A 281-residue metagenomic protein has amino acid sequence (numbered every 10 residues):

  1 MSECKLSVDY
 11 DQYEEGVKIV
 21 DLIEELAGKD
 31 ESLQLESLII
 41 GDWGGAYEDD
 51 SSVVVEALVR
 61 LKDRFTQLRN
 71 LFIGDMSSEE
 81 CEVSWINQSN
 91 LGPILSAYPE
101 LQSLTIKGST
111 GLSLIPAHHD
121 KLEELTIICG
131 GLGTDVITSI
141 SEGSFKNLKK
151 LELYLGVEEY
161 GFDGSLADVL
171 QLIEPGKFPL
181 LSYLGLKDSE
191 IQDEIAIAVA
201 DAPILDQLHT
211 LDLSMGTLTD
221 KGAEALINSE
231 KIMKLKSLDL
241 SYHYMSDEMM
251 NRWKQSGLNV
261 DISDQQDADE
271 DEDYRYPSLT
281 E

Functional and structural regions predicted by a protein language model:
M1-L58, K62-F65, L279-E281: N-terminal alpha-helical scaffold/docking segments in eukaryotic complex subunits
L6-E15, I39-D49, F72-W85, E100 (+8 more regions): Concave beta-strand-loop units of leucine-rich repeat
L22-L33, A57-F65, N90-A97, G111-D120 (+4 more regions): Leucine-rich repeat
E56-L58, N70-D75: Amphipathic protein-protein interaction modules
A57-L61, E248-G257: Short, aromatic/basic amphipathic alpha-helical patches
F65-T66, I191: Glycine-centered secondary-structure boundary/capping sites
